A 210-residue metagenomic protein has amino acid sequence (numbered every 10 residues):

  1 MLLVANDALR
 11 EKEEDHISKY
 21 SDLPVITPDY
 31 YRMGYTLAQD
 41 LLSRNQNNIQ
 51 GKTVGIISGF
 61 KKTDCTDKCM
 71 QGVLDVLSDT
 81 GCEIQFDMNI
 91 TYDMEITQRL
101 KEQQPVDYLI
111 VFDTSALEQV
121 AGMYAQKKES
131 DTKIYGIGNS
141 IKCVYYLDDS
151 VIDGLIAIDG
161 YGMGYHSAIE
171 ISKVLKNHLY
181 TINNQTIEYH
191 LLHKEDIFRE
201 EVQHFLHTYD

Functional and structural regions predicted by a protein language model:
M1-L3, V73, I84-V144: Hydrophobic alpha-helical
M1-R32, S140-D148: Flexible loop/hinge segments that line or gate small-molecule binding clefts
D22-P24, K52-K62: Short beta-strand segments enriched in small/hydrophobic residues
L23, D107-Y108, D153: Conserved acidic residues
P24-K52, N139-C143, I158-K176: Hydrophobic alpha-helical segments within soluble ligand-binding/sensing domains
M33-L37, D64-E83, Q119: Short, solvent-exposed amphipathic alpha-helices that sit in or adjacent to ligand/effector-binding or catalytic
K61, G160-D210: Hinge/cleft segment of the Venus flytrap/periplasmic-binding protein
V76-T80, I84, S130-Y161, H166-L175: Extracellular/periplasmic periplasmic-binding protein-like sensory domains
